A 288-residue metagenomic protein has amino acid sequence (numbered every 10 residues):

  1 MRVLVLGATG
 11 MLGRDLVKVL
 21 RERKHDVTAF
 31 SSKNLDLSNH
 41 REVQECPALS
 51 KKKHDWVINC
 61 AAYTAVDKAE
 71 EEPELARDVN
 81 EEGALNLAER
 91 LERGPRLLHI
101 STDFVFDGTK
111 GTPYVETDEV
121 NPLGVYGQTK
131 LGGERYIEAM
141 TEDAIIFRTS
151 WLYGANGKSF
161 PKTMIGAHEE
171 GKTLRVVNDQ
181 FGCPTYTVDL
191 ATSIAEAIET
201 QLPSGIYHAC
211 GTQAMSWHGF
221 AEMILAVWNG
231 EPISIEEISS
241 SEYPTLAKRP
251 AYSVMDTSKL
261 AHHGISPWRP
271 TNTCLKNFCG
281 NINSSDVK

Functional and structural regions predicted by a protein language model:
V3-L20: N-terminal Rossmann NAD(P)H-binding glycine-rich loop of SDR-like oxidoreductase domains
R21, V27-C46: Adenosine-cofactor binding site in Rossmann-like domains, unifying the SAM/SAH pocket of S-adenosylmethionine-dependent
H40-V79: NAD(P)H-binding glycine-rich loop region in Rossmannoid oxidoreductase-like domains and their noncatalytic homologs
E71-L98: NAD(P)-cofactor binding segment of oxidoreductase domains
D78-N86, V105-F147, W151-L152: Catalytic helix-loop patch of NAD(P)-dependent Rossmann-fold dehydrogenases
R135-G182, V188-D189, A195: NAD(P)-dependent short-chain dehydrogenase/reductase
S193, T200-A247, A251, D286-V287: Mid/C-terminal beta-alpha module of Rossmann-like enzyme folds, strongest in SDR-family dehydrogenases/epimerases
A251-K288: C-terminal amphipathic/interface module of NAD(P)-dependent oxidoreductases and related NAD-binding regulators
